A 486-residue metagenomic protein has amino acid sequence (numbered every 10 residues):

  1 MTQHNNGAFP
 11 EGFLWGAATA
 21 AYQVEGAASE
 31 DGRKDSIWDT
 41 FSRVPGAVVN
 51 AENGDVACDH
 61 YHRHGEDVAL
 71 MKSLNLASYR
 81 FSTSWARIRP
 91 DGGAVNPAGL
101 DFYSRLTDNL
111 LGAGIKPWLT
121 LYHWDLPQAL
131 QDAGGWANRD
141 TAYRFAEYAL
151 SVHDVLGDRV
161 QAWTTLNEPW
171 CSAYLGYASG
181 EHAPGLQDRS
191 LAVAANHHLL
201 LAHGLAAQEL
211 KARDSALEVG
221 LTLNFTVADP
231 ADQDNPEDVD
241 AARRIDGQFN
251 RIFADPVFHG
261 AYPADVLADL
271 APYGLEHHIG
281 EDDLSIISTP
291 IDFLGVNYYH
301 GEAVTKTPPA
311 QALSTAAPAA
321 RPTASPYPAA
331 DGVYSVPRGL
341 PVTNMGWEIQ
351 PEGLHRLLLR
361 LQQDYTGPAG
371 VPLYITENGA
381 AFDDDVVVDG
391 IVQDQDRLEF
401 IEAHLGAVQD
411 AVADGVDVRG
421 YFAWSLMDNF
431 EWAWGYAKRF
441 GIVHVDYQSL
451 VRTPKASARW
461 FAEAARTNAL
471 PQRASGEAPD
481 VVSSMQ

Functional and structural regions predicted by a protein language model:
T2-V48, K72, P90-G93, L100-Q486: Active-site region of glycoside hydrolase catalytic domains
G12-L14, Y61, S78: A common structural microfeature
V49-R63, R139: Active-site mouth loops of central-metabolism enzymes
H60-A69, P90, G99: Internal amphipathic alpha-helical repeat/solenoid segments
R63-S84, T289, F293, D364: Catalytic domains of carbohydrate-active enzymes, especially glycoside hydrolases
